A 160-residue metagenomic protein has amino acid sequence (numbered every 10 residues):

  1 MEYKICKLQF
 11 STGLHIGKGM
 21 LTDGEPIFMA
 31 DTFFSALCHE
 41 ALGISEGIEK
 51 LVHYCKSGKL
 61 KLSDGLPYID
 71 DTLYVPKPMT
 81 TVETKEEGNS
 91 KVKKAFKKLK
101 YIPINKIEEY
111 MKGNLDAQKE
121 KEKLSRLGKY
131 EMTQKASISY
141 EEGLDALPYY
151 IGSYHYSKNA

Functional and structural regions predicted by a protein language model:
M1-A160: Conserved active-site/ligand-binding neighborhood in enzyme cores
